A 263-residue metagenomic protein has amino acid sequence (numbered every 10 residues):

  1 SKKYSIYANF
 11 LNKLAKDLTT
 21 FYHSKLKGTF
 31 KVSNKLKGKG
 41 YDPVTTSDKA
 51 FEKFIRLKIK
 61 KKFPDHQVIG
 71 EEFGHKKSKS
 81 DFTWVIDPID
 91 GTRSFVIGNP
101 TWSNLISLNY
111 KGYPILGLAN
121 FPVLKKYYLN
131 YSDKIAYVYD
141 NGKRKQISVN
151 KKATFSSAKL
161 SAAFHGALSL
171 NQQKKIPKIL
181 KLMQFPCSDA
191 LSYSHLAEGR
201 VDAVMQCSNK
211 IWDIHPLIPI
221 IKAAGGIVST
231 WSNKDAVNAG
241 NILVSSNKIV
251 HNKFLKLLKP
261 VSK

Functional and structural regions predicted by a protein language model:
S1-I89, K256: N-terminal subdomain of lithium-sensitive/metallo-dependent phosphomonoesterases centered on the IMPase/IPPase/PAP
L18, Y22, D48, I59 (+7 more regions): Residue-level signal for inorganic ion chemistry
K49, E72, P88-G91, P122 (+4 more regions): Generic detector of well-ordered alpha-helical packing
G74, N99, N120, D133 (+3 more regions): Residue-level structural signal for beta-strand termini and adjacent loop
S78-Y137: DPxDG-like acidic metal-binding loop motif
N109-Y113, V123, S132-I135, N141-G142 (+3 more regions): Short loop segments at secondary-structure junctions
S148-K263: An extended, acidic
